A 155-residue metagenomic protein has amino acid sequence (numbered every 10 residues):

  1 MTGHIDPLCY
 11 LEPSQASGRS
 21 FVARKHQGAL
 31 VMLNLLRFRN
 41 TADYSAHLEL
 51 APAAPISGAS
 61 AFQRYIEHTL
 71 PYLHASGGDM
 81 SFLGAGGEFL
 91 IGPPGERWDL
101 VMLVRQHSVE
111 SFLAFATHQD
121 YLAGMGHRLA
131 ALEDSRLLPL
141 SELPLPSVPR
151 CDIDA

Functional and structural regions predicted by a protein language model:
M1-L100, H107, S111, S141-A155: Short S/T/G/P-rich N-terminal loop/turn motif that feeds into the first structured element of a domain
D99-M102, E133-R136: Generic beta-strand structural signal
M102, S111, G124-H127: Short, hydrophobic/aromatic alpha-helical segments in well-folded domains
V104-H107, A116: A conserved hydrophobic position in a structured secondary element of the catalytic/binding core that shapes
A114-D120: Short amphipathic alpha-helices in soluble, non-transmembrane regions that often serve as interface/regulatory elements
D120-G126, L132: A common structural junction motif
A130, P139-E142: Low-complexity RS/RG/RGG-rich segments used by eukaryotic RNA-binding proteins and nuclear co-regulators for mRNP
